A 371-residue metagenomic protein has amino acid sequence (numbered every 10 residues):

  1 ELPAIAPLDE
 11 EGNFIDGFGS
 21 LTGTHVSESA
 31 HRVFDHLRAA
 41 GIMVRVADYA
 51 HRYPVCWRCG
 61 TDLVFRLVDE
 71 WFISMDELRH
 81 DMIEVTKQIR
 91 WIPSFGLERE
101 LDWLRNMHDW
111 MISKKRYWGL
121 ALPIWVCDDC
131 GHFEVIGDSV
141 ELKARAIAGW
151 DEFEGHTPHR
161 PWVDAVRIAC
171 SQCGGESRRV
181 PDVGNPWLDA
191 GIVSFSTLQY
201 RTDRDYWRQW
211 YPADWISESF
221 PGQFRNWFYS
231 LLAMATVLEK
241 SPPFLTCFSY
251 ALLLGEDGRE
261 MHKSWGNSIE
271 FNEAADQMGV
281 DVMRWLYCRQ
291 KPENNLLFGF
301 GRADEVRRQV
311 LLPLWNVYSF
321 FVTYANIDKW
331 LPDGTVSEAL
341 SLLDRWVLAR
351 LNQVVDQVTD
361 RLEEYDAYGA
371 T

Functional and structural regions predicted by a protein language model:
E1-S139, H156-W162, W227, R259 (+4 more regions): Residue patterns forming the tRNA-binding/recognition surfaces of aminoacyl-tRNA synthetases and related DALR
A4-E11, R116-W118, K143-L296: Alpha-helical recognition segments enriched in aromatics with Gly/Pro capping that present substrate-recognition
L120, C247, V322-S337: Short, glycine/acidic-rich hinge or "gate" loops at secondary-structure transitions that mediate conformational
I168, D328-D356: Acidic, turn-prone loop/beta-hairpin segments
Q199-Y200, N295, N326, W330 (+2 more regions): Short, flexible helix-adjacent loops and helix caps
A251-E260, Q309, V336-R345: Short, mixed-charge aromatic SLiMs
Y318: C-terminal substrate/ligand-recognition segments
